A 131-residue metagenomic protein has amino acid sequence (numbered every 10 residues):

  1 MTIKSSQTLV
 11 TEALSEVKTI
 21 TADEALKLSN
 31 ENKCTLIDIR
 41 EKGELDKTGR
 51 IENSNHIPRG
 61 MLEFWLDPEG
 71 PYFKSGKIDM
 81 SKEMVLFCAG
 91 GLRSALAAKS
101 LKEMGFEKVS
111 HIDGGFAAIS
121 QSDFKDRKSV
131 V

Functional and structural regions predicted by a protein language model:
M1-C34, K42-E83, L92-V131: Rhodanese-like catalytic fold shared by cysteine-dependent sulfurtransferases and DSP/PTP-type phosphatases
F87: Short, surface-exposed ligand- or partner-binding patches at beta-edge/loop junctions that are enriched in aromatics
